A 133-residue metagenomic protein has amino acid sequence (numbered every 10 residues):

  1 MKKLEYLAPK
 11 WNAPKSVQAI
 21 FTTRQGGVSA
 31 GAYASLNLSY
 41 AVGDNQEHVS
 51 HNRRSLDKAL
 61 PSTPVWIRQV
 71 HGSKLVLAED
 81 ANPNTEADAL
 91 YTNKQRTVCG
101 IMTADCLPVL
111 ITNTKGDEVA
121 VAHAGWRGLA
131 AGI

Functional and structural regions predicted by a protein language model:
M1-I20, Q25-G26, G31: Conserved nucleotide-ligand handling architecture
S16-A19, Y33-S35, P61-P64, V98: A common structural microfeature
G26, V42, H123-A124: Short glycine-rich loop/turn motifs that provide flexible caps or phosphate-binding loops at active sites
G31-L36, L77-E79, G132: Short, glycine/acidic-enriched capping/hinge loops at junctions between secondary-structure elements
S35-N45, S55: Short, His- and charge-rich active-site/binding loops that engage polyanionic ligands
Q46-A124: Phosphate-centric recognition/catalysis
W126-I133: N-terminal nucleophile
